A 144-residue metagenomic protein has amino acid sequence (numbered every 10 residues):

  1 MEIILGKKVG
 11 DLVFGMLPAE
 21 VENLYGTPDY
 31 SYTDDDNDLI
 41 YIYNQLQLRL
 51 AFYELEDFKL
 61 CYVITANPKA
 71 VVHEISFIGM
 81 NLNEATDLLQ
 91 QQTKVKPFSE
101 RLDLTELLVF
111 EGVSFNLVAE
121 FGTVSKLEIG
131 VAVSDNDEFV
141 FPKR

Functional and structural regions predicted by a protein language model:
M1-R144: Short helix/turn-capping signatures at newly exposed starts of structured segments
